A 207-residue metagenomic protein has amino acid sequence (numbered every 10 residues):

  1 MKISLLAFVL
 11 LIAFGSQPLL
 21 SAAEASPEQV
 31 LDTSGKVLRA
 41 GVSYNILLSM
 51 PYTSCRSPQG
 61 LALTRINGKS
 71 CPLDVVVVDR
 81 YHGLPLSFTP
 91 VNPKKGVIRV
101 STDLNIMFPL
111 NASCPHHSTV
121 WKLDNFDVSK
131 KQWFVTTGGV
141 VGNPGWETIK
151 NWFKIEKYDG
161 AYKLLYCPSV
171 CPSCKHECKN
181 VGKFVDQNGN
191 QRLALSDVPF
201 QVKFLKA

Functional and structural regions predicted by a protein language model:
K2-V9, F14-A62, I66-K69, S101-M107 (+2 more regions): Extracellular glycan/ECM-engagement signal in secreted proteins
C71-H117: Structured domain cores in non-transmembrane regions
